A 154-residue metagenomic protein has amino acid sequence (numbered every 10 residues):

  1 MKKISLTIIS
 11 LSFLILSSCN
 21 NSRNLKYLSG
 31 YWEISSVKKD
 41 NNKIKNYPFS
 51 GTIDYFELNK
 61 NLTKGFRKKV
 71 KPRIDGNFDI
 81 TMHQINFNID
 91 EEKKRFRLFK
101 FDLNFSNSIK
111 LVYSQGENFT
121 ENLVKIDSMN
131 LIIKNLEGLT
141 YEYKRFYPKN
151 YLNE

Functional and structural regions predicted by a protein language model:
M1-I4: Positively charged n-region of N-terminal signal peptides that target proteins for export
L6-S10: Sec-dependent N-terminal signal peptides
I15-S18: C-terminal motif of bacterial Sec signal peptides marking the signal peptidase cleavage site
N20-S22: Bacterial signal peptide processing site
S29-G30: A glycine-anchored, Pro-Gly-centered beta-turn/N-cap motif
I34-K64: Short, solvent-exposed loop/hinge segments that bridge or flank secondary-structure elements
T63-I126: Contiguous, well-ordered beta-strand patches that form the walls/edges of small beta-barrel/beta-sandwich domains
M82-N86, S128-E154: Edge beta-strand at a domain terminus
